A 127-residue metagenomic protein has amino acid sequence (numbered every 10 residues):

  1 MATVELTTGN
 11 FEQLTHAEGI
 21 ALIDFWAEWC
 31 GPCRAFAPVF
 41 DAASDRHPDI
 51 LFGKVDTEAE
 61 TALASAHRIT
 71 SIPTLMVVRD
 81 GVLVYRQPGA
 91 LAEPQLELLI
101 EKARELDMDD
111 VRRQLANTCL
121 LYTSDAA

Functional and structural regions predicted by a protein language model:
V4-I20: A short beta-strand-turn-helix
G19, W26-W29, S71: Short pre-active-site segment immediately N-terminal to redox-active cysteine/selenocysteine motifs in thiol-based
I20, A35-V55: Conserved helix-turn-beta segment immediately C-terminal to the redox Cys motif in thioredoxin-like folds
F25-P38: Conserved redox-active cysteine motifs that mediate thiol-disulfide chemistry, especially di-cysteine Cys-X(1-2)-Cys
V55-L63: Structural microenvironment flanking redox-active thiols in thiol-disulfide oxidoreductases
T61, H67-M76: Structural micro-motif
R79-D109: Non-catalytic, surface beta->alpha helical segment in thiol-disulfide oxidoreductase systems
Y122-A127: Conserved small/polar residues in nucleotide/adenosyl-binding loops
